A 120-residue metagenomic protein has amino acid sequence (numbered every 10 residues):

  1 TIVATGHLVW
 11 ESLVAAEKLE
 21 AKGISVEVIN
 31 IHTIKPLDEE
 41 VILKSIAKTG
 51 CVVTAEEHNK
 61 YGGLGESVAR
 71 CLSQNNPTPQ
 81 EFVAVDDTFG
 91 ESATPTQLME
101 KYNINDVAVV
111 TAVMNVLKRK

Functional and structural regions predicted by a protein language model:
T1-K120: Thiamine diphosphate
